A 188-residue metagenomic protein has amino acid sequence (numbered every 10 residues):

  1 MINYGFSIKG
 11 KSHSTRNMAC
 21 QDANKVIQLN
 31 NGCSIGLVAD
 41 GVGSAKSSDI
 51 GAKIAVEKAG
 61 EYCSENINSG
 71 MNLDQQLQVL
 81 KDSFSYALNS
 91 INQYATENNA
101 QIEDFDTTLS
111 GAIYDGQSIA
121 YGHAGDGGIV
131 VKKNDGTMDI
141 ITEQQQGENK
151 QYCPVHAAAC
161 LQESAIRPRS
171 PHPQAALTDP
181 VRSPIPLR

Functional and structural regions predicted by a protein language model:
M1-R188: PP2C/PPM-type serine/threonine phosphatase catalytic domain
